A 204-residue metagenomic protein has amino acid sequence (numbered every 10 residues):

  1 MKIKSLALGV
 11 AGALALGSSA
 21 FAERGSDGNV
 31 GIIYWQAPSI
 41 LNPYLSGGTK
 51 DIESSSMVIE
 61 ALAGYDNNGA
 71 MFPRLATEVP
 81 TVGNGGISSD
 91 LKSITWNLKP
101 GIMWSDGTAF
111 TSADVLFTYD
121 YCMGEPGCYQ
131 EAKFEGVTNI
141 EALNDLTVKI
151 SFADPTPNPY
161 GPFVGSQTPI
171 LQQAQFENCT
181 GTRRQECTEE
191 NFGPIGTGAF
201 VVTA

Functional and structural regions predicted by a protein language model:
K2-F21: Gram-negative bacterial Sec-dependent N-terminal signal peptides
F21-G25, A132-G181, V201-T203: Surface-exposed binding/hinge segments that line and control ligand-binding clefts or catalytic entry sites
A22-G31, K92, G196: Immediate post-signal peptide segment of exported/extracytoplasmic ligand-binding proteins
I33-I87, D120, G193-T203: N-terminal lobe/hinge region of extracytoplasmic solute-binding protein
A37-I40, G69, G101-M103, C122-E125 (+1 more regions): Solvent-exposed loop/turn segments at secondary-structure junctions within structured extracellular/periplasmic domains
N42-S46, L91, T108, Y160-V164: Short, solvent-exposed loop/turn and secondary-structure capping segments
M57, D66, A70, R74 (+4 more regions): Extracytoplasmic/secreted proteins, especially bacterial periplasmic and envelope-associated proteins
V79-G127, L143, K149: Aromatic- and charge-enriched surface segment that lines or borders ligand/interaction sites
